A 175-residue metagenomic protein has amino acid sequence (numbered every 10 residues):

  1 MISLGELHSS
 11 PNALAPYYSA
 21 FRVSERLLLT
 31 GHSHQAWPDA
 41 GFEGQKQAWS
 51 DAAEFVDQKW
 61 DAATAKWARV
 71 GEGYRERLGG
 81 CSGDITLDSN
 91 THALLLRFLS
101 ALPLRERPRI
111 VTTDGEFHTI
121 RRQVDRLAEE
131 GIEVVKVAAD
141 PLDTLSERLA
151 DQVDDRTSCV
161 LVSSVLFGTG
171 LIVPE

Functional and structural regions predicted by a protein language model:
M1-E175: Pyridoxal 5′-phosphate
